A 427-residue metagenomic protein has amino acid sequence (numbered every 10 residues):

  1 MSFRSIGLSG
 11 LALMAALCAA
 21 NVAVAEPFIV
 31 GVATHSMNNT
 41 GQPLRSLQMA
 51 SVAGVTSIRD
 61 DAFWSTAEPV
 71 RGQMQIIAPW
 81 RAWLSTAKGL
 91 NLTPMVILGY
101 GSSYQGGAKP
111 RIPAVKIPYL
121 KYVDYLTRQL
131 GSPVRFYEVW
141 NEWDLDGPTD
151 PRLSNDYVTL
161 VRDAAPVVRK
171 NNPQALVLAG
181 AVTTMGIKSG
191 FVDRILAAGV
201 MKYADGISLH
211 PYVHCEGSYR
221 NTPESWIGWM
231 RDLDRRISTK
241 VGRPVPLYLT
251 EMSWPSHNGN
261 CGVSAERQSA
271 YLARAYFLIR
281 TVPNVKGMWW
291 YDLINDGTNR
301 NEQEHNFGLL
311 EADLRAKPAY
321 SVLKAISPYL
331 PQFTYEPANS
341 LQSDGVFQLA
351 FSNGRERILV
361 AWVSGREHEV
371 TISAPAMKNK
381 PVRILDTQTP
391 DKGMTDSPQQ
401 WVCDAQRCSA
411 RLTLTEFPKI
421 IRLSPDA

Functional and structural regions predicted by a protein language model:
M1-L11: Bacterial N-terminal signal peptides that target proteins for export
A25-T56, D60-F63: Boundary/entry segment of secreted carbohydrate-active catalytic domains
A53-H214: Substrate-binding cleft and catalytic face of glycoside hydrolase catalytic domains, especially the flexible beta-alpha
I58, L126, Y137, A164 (+7 more regions): Conserved, mostly hydrophobic/aromatic
S154-A275, V282-N284: Noncatalytic carbohydrate-binding groove/subsite architecture in carbohydrate-active enzymes
W254-L323, P337-S343, G354: Aromatic/acidic polysaccharide-binding cleft in carbohydrate-active enzymes
L341-K380, T387: Carbohydrate-binding surface patches
S397-A427: C-terminal beta-strand-rich structural cap/linker in extracellular carbohydrate-active enzymes
